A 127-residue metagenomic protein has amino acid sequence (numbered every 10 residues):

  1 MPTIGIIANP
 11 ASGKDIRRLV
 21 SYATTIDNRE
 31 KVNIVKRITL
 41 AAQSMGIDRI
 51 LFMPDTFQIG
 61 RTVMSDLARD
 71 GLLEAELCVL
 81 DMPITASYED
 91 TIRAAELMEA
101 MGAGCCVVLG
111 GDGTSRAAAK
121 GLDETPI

Functional and structural regions predicted by a protein language model:
M1-C105: ATP/NTP phosphate-donor binding region
K14-I16, V108-A119: Short glycine/serine/threonine-rich phosphate/pyrophosphate-binding segments that cradle anionic phosphate groups
R49, T125-I127: Proline-centered loop/turn at the N-terminus of a beta-strand
V63-D66, G113-T125: Short Gly/Thr/Asp-enriched flexible loops that form oxyanion-binding sites at enzyme active sites
C106-V108, I127: Short hydrophobic alpha-helical runs that function as membrane-insertion/retention elements
